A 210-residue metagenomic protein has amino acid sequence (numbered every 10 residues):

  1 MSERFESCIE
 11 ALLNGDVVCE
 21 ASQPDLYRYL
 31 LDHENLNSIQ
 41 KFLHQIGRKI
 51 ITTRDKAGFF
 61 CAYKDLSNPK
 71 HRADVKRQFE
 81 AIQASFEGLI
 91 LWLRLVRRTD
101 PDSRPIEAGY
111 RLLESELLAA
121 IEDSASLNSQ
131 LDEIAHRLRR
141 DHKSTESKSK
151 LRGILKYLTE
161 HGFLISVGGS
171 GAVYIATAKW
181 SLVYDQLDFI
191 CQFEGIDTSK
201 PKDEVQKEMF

Functional and structural regions predicted by a protein language model:
M1-A84: Eukaryotic partner-binding/assembly regions in large regulatory complexes
L31-I39, H142-E160: Short amphipathic alpha-helical interaction segments
H44-T53, Y157-G169: A short, conserved structural fragment
A57-A62, G171-T177: Minor-groove-contacting beta-hairpin "wing" of winged helix-turn-helix DNA-binding domains
R77-E80, K179-F210: Short, amphipathic alpha-helical interaction segments positioned at domain boundaries
Q83-R111: Positively charged, polyanion-binding regions of nucleic-acid-associated proteins
D123-S149: Short, positively charged loop/turn segments that connect secondary-structure elements
